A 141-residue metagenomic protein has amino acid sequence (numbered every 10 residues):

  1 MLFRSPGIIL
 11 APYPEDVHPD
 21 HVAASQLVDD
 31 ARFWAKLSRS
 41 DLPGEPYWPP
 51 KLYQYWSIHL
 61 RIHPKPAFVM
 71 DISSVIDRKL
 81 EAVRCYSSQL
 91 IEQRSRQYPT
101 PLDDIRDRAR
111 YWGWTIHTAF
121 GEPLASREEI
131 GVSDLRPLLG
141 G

Functional and structural regions predicted by a protein language model:
F3-G141: Metal-dependent de-N-acetylase/amidase catalytic core
